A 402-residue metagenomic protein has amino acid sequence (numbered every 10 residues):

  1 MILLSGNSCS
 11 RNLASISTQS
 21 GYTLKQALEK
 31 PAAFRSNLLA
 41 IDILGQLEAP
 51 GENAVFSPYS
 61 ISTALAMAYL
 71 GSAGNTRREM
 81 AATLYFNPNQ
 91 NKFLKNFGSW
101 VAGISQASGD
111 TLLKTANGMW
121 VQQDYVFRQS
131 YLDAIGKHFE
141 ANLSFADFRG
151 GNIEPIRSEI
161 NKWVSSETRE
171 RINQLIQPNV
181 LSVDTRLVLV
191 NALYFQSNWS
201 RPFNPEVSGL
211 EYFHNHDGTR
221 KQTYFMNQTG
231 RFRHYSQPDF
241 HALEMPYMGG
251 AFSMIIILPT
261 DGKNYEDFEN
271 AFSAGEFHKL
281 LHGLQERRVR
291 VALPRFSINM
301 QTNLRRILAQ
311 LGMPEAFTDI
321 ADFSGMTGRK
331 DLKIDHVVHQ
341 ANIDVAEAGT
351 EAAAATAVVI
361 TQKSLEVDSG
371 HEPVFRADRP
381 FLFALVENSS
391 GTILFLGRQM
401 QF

Functional and structural regions predicted by a protein language model:
M1-N152, I156, I160-K162, Q399: Detector for small/aliphatic-rich hydrophobic stretches
C9-S10, A14, T18, G328-D331 (+5 more regions): Non-catalytic interaction/Regulatory regions outside core domains
G51, Q90-N91, N96-I256, T260 (+1 more regions): Non-catalytic, conformational "gating/processing" segments within enzyme and secreted inhibitor domains
V55-R77, E244-P246, S369-F402: Feature captures eukaryotic membrane-trafficking machinery centered on endolysosomal pathways and lysosome-related
T76-M80, N264-E266, M300-T302, A353 (+1 more regions): Extracytoplasmic/secreted cell-surface and envelope-processing proteins
M80-L84, F203-L210, E266-G275: Short Gly/aromatic-enriched secondary-structure transition segments
P259-Q285: Internal alpha/beta scaffold segment
N270-S273, V359-T361, M400: Short, solvent-exposed amphipathic alpha-helical segments in soluble enzyme and RNA/protein-processing domains
